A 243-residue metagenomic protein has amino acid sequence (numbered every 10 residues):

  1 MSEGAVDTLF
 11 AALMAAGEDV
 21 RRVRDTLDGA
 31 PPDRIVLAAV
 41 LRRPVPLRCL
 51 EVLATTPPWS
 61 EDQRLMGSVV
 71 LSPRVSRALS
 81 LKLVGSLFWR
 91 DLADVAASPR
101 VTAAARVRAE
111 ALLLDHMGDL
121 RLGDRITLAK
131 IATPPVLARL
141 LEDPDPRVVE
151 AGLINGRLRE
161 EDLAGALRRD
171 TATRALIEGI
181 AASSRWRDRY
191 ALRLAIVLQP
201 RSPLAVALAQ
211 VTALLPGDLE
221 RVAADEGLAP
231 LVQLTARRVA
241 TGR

Functional and structural regions predicted by a protein language model:
M1-R243: Alpha-helical scaffold segments
